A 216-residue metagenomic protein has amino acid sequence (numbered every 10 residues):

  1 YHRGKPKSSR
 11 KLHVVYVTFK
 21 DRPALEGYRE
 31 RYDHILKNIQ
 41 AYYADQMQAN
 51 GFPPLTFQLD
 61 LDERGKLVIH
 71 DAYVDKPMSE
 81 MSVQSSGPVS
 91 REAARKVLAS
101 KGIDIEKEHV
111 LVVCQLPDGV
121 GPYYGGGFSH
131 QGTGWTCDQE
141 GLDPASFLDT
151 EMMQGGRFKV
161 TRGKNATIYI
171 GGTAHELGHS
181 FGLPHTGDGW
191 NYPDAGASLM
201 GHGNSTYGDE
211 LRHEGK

Functional and structural regions predicted by a protein language model:
Y1-Q131, E151-M152, I168-Y169: Propeptide-to-catalytic entry region of secreted or membrane-anchored zinc metalloproteases
T18-K20, D75, L142, P184-G189 (+1 more regions): Short loop/turn segments at secondary-structure transitions that flank enzyme active sites
I39-M47, F181, H185, N204: Sec/Tat-exported extracytoplasmic proteins
P122-G127, G182-P184, L211: Short, solvent-exposed loop/turn and secondary-structure capping segments
T136-E140, A145, I168: Long, polar/Ser/Thr-enriched low-complexity segments that form simple helices or flexible linkers at protein ends
F147-T173: Short pre-active-site segment immediately N-terminal to the catalytic Zn-binding motif
G163, T186-K216: Replace "(M1/M4/M9/M12/WLM)" with "(e.g., M1/M4/M8/M9/M12/M26/WLM)" and add "not limited to" to clarify scope
T173, L177-F181: Active-site His/Glu-centered metal-binding helix of metallohydrolases
